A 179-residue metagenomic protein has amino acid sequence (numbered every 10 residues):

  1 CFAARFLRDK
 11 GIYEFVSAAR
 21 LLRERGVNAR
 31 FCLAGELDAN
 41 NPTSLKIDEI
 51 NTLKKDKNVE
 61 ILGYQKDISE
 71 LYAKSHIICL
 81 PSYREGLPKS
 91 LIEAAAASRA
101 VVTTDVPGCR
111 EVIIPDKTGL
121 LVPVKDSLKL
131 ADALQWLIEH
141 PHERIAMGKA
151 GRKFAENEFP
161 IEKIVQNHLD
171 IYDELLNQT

Functional and structural regions predicted by a protein language model:
C1-K10, V16-A19, C32: Conserved donor-binding/catalytic core segment of Leloir-type glycosyltransferases
F15-A18, F31, L130, H168: A structural motif in glycosyltransferase catalytic domains
R25, R30-N58, E143: Short, structured helix-loop element that forms part of the nucleotide-activated donor/catalytic region
Y64, Y83: Aromatic "clamp/platform" in nucleotide-sugar-dependent glycosyltransferases that forms part of the donor/acceptor
A100-T103, I113: Short hydrophobic beta-strand element within catalytic cores of glycosyltransferases and related nucleotide-activated
I114-D116, L120-S127, W136-P141: Conserved acidic donor-binding segment of nucleotide-sugar-dependent glycosyltransferases
W136, E143-E158, I164-D170: A short, well-ordered alpha-helix in the C-terminal region of glycosyltransferases
